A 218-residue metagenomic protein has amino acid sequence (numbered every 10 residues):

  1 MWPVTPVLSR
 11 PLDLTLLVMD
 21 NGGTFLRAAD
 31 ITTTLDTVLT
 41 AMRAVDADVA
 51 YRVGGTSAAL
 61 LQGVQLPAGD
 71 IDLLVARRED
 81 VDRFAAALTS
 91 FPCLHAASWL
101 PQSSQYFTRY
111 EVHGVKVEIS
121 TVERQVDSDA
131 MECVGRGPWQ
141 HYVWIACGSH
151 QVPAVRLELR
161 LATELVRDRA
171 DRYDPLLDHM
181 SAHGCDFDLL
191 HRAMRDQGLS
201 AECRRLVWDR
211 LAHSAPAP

Functional and structural regions predicted by a protein language model:
W2-R52, D188, L199-V207: Helical scaffold of the NTase/Pol beta-like nucleotidyltransferase catalytic core
V7-V18, D127-P218: Catalytic cores of NTP-dependent nucleotidyl/adenyl transfer enzymes across multiple folds
V38-D82, R156: Active-site nucleotide-donor binding segment shared across nucleotidyl transfer reactions
R43, G63-Q65, T108-R109, R136 (+1 more regions): Short secondary-structure boundary/capping segments
V49, T89-Q102, G137-W144: Short secondary-structure junctions
G69-I71, V115-V117, H150: Change "...and in nucleic-acid phosphodiester-cleaving endonucleases..." to "...and in nucleic-acid processing enzymes
R77-L94: Amphipathic alpha-helical segments
F91-D129: Conserved catalytic core of two-metal-ion nucleotidyltransferases
